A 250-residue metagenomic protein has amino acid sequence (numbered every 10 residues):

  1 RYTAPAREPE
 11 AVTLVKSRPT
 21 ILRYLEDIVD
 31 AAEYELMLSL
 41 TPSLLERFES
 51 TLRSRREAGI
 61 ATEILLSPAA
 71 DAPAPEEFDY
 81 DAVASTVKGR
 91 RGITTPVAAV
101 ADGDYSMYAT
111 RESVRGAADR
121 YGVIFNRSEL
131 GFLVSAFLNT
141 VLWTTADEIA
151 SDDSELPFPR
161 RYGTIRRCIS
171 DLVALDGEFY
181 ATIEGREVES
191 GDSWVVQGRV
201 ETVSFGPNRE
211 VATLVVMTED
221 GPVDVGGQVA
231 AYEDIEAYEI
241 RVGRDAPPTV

Functional and structural regions predicted by a protein language model:
R1-D27, E33-Y34: Amphipathic alpha-helical dimerization/coiled-coil segments that flank or bridge DNA-binding/regulatory modules
V29-D30, V100: A short, aliphatic-rich alpha-helical micro-motif
A32-F78, D192-W194: Primarily the HKD phosphodiesterase
A61-A70, A82-T86, M107, F132-F137 (+1 more regions): Hydrophobic alpha-helical bundles in membrane proteins
P68-V97: HKD-type phospholipase D/PLD-like phosphodiesterase module
K88-L130, L138: HKD (HxKxxxxD) catalytic microenvironment of the phospholipase D
G116-G177: Signature of lipid phosphatidyltransferase scaffolds
P159-V250: N-terminal accessory interaction module
